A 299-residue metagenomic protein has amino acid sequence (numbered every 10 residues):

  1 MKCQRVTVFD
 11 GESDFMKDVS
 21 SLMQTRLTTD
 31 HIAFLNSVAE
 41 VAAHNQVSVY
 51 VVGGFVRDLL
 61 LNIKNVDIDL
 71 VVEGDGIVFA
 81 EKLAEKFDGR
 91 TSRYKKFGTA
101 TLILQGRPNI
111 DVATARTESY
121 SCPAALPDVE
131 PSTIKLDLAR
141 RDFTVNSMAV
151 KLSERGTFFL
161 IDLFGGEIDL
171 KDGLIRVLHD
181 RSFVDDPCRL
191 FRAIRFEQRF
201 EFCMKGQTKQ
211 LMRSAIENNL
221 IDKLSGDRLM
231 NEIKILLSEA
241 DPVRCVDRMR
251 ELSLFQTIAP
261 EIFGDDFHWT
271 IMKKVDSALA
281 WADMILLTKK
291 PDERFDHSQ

Functional and structural regions predicted by a protein language model:
M1-Q299: Catalytic cores of the polymerase beta-like nucleotidyltransferase superfamily and closely associated nucleotide
